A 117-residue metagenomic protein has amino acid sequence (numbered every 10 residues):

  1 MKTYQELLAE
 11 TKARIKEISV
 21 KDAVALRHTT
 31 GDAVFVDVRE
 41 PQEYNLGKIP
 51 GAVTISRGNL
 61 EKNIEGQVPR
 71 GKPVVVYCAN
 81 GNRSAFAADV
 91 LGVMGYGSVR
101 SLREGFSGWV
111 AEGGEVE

Functional and structural regions predicted by a protein language model:
M1-V34, P41-P73, N82-E117: Rhodanese-like catalytic fold shared by cysteine-dependent sulfurtransferases and DSP/PTP-type phosphatases
V76-C78: Short, surface-exposed ligand- or partner-binding patches at beta-edge/loop junctions that are enriched in aromatics
